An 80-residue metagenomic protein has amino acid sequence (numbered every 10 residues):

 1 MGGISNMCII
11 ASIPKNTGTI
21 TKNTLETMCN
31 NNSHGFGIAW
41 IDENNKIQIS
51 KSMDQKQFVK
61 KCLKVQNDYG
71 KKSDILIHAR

Functional and structural regions predicted by a protein language model:
G2-K61, I75: Extreme N-terminus nucleophile/cap motif
V59-R80: A basic- and aromatic-enriched beta-loop-alpha substructure that forms the phosphate/nucleotide- and DNA/RNA-contacting
